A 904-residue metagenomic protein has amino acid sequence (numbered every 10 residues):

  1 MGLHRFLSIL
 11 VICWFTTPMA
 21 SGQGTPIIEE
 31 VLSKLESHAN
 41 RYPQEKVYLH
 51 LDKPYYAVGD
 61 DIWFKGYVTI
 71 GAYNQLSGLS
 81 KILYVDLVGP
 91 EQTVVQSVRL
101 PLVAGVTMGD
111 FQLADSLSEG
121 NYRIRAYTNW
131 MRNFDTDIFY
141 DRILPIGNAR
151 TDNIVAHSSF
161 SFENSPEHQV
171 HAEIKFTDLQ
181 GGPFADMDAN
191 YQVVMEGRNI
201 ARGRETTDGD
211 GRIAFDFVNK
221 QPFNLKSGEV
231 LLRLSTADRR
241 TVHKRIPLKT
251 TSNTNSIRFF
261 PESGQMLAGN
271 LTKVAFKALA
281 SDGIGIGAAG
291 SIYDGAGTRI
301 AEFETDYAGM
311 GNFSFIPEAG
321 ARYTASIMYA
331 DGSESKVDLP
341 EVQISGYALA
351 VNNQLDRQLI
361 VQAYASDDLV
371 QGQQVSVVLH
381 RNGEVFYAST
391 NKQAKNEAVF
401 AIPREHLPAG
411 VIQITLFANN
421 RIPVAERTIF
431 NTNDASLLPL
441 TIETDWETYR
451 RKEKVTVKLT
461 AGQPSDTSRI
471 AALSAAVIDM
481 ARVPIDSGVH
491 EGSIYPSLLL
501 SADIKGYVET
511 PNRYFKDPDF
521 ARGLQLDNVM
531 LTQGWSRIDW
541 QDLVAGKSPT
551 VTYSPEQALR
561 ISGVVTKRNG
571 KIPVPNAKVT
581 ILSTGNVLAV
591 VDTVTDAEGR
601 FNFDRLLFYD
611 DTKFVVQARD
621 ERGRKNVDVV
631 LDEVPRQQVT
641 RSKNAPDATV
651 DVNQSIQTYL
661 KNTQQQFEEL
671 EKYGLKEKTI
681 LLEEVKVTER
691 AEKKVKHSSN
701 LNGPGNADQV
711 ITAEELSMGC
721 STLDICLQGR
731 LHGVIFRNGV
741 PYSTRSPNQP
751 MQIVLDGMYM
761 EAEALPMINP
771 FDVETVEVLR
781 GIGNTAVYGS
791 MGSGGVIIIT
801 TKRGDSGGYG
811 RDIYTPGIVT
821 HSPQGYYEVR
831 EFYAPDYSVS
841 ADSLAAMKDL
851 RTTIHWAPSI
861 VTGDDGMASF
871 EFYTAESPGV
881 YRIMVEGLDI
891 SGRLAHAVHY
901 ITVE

Functional and structural regions predicted by a protein language model:
M1-E30: Bacterial Sec-dependent N-terminal signal peptides
T25-E45, H50, Y56-A57, W63-P101 (+3 more regions): Contiguous segments within soluble domain cores/interaction surfaces
H38-Y42, K53, A57, A114-E119 (+19 more regions): Surface-exposed, low-complexity/disordered segments and acidic/polar micro-motifs at processing/linker regions
G66, A126, I174, L232-L234 (+4 more regions): Hydrophobic/tyrosine-rich beta-strand signature of extracellular beta-sandwich/beta-rich modules, prominently
Y84-V88, N190-Q192, A289-Y293, S376-H380 (+5 more regions): Beta-strand signatures of extracellular beta-sandwich domains
L102-M108, I200, T207-A214, T305-M310 (+3 more regions): Short, solvent-exposed loop/turn segments in extracellular or other extracytoplasmic domains
G109-L113, Y122-R123: Ligand-binding face of N-terminal immunoglobulin V-set domains in extracellular IgSF glycoproteins
R737, P741-I782, S806-Y814: Periplasmic plug
